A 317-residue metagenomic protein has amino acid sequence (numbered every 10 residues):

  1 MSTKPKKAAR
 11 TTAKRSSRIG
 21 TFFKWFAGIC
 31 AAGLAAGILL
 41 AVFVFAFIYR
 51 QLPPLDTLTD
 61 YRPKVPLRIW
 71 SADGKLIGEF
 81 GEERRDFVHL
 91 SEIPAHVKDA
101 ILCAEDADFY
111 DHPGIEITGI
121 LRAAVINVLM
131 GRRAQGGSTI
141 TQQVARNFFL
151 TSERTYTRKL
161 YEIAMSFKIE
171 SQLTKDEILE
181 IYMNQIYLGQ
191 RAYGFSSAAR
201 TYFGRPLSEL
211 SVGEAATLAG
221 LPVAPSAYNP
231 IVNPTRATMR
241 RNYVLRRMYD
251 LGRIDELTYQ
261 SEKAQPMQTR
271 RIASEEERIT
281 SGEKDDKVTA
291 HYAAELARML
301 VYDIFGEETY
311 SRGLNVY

Functional and structural regions predicted by a protein language model:
M1-W70, D108, V128, T309: N-terminal type II signal-anchor transmembrane helix that functions as the membrane-insertion/stop-transfer segment
K4, K75, G220-A224: Short connector loops/turns at beta-strand edges and beta->alpha or beta->beta junctions
S16-K24, S91, G114, D176: Juxtamembrane/transmembrane-helix boundary motifs in multi-pass membrane proteins
I48-A100: Terminal hydrophobic membrane-targeting helix
D60-Y61, F80-G81, P113-T118, G137-S138 (+1 more regions): Short, glycine-/polar-rich solvent-exposed loops and beta-turns at beta-strand/coil boundaries
K75-D86, I120-I126, R158, E308-T309: N-terminal periplasmic "start-of-domain" segments of outer-membrane beta-barrel proteins
H89-I140, S196, F203: Flexible, acidic/glycine-enriched loop-and-adjacent beta/alpha segments that face the extracytoplasmic/periplasmic side
M130-Y317: Non-catalytic, structured segments within soluble enzyme domains
